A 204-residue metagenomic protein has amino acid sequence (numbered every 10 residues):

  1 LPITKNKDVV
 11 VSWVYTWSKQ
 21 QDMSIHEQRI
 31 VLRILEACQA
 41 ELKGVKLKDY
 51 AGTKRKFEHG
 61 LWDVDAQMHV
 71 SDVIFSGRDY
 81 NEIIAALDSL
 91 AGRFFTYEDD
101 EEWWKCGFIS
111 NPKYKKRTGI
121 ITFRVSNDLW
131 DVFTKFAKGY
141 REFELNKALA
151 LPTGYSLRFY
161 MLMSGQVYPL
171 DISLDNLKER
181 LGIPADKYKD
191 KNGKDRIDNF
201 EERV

Functional and structural regions predicted by a protein language model:
L1-V204: Charged, alpha-helix-forming regions
